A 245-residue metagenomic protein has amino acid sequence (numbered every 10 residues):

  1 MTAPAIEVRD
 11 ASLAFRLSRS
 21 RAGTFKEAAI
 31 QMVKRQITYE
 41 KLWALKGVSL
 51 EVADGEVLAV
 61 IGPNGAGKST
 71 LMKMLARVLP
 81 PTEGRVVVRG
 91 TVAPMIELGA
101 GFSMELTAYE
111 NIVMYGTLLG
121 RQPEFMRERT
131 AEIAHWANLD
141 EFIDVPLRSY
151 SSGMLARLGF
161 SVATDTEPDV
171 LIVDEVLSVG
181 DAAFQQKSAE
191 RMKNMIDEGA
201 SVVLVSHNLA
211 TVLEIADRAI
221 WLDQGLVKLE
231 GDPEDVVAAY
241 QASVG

Functional and structural regions predicted by a protein language model:
T2-A44, P233-G245: Pre-NBD coupling/linker segments of ABC/ABC-like ATPases
K26-K34, V113, F125-F142, S161: Conserved ABC ATPase "signature" region
I61-P63: The feature captures the beta-strand-to-loop junction immediately N-terminal to the Walker
S206-H207: H-loop/switch region of ABC-family ATPase nucleotide-binding domains
V212-E214: A short, surface-exposed alpha-helical micro-motif characterized by mixed small hydrophobic and charged/polar residues
Q224-G225, Y240: Conserved ABC ATPase "signature" C-loop
